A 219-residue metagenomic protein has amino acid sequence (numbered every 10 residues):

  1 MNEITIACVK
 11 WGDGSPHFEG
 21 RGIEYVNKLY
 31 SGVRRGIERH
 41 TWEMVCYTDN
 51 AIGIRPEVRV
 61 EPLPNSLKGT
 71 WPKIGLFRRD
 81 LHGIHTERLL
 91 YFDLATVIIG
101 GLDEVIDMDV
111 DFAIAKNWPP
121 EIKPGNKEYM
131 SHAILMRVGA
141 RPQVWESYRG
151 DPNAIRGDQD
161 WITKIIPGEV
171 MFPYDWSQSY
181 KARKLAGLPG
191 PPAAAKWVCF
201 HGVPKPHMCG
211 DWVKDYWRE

Functional and structural regions predicted by a protein language model:
M1-G69, I84, G202: N-terminal anchoring/stem segment of glycosyltransferases
N2, H40, K73, F92 (+3 more regions): Residues that flank catalytic or metal-binding motifs in active/ligand-binding sites
W11-G14, N50-G53, S66-L67, T96-V97 (+5 more regions): Short, solvent-exposed loop/turn segments at secondary-structure junctions
G22, V26, T70, K127 (+2 more regions): A structural signal for well-ordered alpha-helical scaffolds and beta->alpha junctions
N27-R34, I74-R78, L102-I106, D158-T163 (+1 more regions): Short amphipathic alpha-helical segments and helix-helix/interface helices
H40-D49, L90-D93, F112-A115, M171-F172 (+1 more regions): Short, hydrophobic beta-strand segments that form beta-sheet elements in well-ordered domains
I52-R55, V60-P62, S66, W71-E121 (+2 more regions): GT-A fold catalytic core of metal-dependent nucleotide-sugar glycosyltransferases, centered on the diacidic
A133, V138-E219: Catalytic core and acceptor-binding pocket of nucleotide-sugar-dependent glycosyltransferases
